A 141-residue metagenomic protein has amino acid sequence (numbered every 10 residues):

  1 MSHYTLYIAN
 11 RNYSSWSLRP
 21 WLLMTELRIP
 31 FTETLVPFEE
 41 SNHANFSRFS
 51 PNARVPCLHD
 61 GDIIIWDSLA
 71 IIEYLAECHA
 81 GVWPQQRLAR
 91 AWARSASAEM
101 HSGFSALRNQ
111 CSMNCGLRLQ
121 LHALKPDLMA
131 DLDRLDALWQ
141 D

Functional and structural regions predicted by a protein language model:
M1-L124: GST-like domain detector, emphasizing the conserved glutathione-binding G-site in the N-terminal thioredoxin-like
A123-Q140: Amphipathic alpha-helical packing segments from all-alpha helical-bundle domains
